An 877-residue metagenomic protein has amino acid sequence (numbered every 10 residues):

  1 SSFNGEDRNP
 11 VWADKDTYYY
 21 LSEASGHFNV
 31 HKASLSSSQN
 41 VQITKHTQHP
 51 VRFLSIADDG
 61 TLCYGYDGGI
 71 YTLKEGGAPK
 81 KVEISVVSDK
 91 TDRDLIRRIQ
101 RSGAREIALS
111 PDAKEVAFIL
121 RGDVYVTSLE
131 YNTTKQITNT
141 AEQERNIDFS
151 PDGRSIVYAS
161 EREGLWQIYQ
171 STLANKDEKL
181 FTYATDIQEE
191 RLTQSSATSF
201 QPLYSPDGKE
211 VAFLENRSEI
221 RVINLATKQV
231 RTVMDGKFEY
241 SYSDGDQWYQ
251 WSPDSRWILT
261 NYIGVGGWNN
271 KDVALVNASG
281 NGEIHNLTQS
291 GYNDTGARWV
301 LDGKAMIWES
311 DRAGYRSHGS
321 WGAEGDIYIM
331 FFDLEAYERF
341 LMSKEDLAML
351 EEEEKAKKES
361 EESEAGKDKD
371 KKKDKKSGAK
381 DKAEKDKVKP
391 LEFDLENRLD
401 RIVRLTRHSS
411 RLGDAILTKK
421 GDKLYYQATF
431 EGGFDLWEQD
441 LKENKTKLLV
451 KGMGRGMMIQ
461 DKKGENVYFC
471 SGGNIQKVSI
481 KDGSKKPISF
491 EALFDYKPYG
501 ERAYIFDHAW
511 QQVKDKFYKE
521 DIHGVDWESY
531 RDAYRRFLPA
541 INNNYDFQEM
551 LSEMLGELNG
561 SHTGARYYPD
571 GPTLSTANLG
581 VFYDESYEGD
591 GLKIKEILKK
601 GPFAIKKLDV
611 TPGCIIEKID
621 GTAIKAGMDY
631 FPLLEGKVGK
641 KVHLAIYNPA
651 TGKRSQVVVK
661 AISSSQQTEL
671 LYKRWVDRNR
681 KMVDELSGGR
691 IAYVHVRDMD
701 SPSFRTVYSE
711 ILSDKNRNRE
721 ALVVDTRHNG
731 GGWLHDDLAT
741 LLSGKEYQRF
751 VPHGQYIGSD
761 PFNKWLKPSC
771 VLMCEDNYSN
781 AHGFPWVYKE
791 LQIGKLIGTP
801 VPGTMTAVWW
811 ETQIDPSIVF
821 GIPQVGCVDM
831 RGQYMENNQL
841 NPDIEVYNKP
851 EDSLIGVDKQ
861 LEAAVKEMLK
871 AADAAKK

Functional and structural regions predicted by a protein language model:
S1-R8, Y19-H31, S37, K45-R52 (+19 more regions): A flexible loop/linker signature enriched in serine peptidases of the S9 family
E6, V41-S55, H285-R298, T406-G413 (+1 more regions): Conserved blade-ending motifs and adjacent loop-strand segments that build the rim/top face of beta-propeller domains
P10-T17, L54-G60, I107-K114, I147-S155 (+5 more regions): Blade-terminus and WD-like Trp-Asp/Gly-His loop motifs, strongest in beta-propeller folds
V87-A104, T185-R191, L391-S409: A short helix->beta-strand "capping" segment at the edge of beta-propeller domains
S317, K481-S484, S489-E553, E557-L558 (+3 more regions): Terminal targeting/pro-maturation regions of precursor/exported proteins
P539-D590, G652-R678, K859, V865-K877: Extended, small/polar residue-biased N-terminal targeting/export presequences and adjacent propeptide/linker tracts
L574-G627, V825-G826: PDZ/PDZ-like domain segments forming the peptide/carboxylate-binding groove, activating on the N-terminal beta-strands
K595, P602, E617, T622-A623 (+3 more regions): Cleft-lining beta-strand/loop regions that shape enzyme active-site pockets
